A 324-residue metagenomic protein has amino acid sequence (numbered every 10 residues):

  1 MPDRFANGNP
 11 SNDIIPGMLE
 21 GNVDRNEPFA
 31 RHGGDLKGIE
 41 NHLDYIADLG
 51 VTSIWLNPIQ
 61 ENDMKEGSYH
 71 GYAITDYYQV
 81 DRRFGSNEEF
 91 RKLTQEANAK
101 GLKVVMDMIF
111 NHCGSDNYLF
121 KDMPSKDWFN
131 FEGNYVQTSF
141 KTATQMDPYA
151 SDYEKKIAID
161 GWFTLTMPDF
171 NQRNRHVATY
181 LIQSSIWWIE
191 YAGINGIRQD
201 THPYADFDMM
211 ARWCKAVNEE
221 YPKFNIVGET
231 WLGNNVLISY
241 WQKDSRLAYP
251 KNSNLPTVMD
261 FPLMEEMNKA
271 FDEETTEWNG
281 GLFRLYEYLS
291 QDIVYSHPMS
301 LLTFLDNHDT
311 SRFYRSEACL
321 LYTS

Functional and structural regions predicted by a protein language model:
M1-L102: N-terminal structural segment of carbohydrate-active enzymes
I14-M18, K65-D76, H112-D152, W241-P250: Aromatic- and acidic-residue-enriched segments that line the glycan-binding/catalytic groove of carbohydrate-active
D24-L36, A73-G85, T164-A178, N195-Y204 (+2 more regions): The substrate-binding groove and active-site-proximal loops of carbohydrate-active enzymes, especially glycoside
D35-Y45, R175-I189: Short, acidic/polar
I46, L56, Y77, A97 (+5 more regions): Conserved, mostly hydrophobic/aromatic
T94, H112, N117-F120, P124 (+4 more regions): Active-site-proximal helices and loops of the catalytic beta/alpha 8
L119-M167, E266-Y286: Core domains of carbohydrate- and sulfate-ester-processing enzymes
Y322-T323: Conserved small/polar residues in nucleotide/adenosyl-binding loops
